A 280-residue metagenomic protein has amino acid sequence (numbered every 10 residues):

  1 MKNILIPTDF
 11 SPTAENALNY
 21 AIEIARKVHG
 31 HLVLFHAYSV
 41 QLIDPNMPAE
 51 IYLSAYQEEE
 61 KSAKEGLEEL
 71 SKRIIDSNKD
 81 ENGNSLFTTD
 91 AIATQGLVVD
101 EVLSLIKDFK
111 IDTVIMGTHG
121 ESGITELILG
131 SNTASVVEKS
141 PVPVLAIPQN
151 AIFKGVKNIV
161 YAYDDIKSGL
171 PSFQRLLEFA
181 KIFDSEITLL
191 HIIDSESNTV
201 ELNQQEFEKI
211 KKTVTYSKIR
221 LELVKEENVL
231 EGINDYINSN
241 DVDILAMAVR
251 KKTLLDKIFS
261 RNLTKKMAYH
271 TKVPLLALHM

Functional and structural regions predicted by a protein language model:
M1-N16, D80-L86, T113, T133-Q174 (+1 more regions): Intrinsically disordered or low-complexity boundary/linker segments at protein termini and domain junctions
K2-S54, N158-L223, S239-V242, H270: Small/aliphatic-rich secondary-structure junction motif
F35, D90-T94, L145, T188-L190 (+2 more regions): General small-molecule cofactor/ligand-binding pocket signal
Y52-G66: A short acidic, glycine-rich active-site loop that binds or catalyzes chemistry on phosphate/adenosine moieties
A63-E81: N-terminal Rossmann-like dinucleotide/flavin-binding domain of flavoprotein oxidoreductases that bind FAD/FMN
N78-D90, V214-R220: A short helix-to-beta-strand connector/capping loop
T88-E101, E226-L230: Charged docking surfaces used in two-component/phosphorelay signaling
V102-I152, N238-M280: Gly/Ser-rich helix-loop-strand patches that form or flank binding pockets for ribonucleotide-derived cofactors
